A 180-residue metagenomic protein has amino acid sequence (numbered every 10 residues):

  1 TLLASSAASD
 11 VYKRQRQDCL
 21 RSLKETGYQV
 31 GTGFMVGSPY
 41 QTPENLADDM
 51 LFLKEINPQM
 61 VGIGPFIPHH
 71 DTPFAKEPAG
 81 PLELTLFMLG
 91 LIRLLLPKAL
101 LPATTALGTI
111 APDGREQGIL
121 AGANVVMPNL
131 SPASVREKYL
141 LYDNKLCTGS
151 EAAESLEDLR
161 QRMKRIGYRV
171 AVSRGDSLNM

Functional and structural regions predicted by a protein language model:
T1-A8, Y12: Single conserved hydrophobic/aromatic residue that forms the stacking wall/gate of nucleotide- or nucleobase-binding
D10-L23: Glycine-rich S-adenosyl-L-methionine
R16, T42, L46, T85: Aromatic/hydrophobic pocket-lining residues that form the small-molecule binding cavity in soluble enzyme cores
R21, E25, K54-E55: Acidic (Asp/Glu)-rich catalytic clusters
M35-M50, T105-P112: Active-site glycine- and acidic-residue-rich loops that bind and position anionic ligands or nucleotide-like cofactors
K54-M180: Auxiliary Fe-S-binding modules of radical SAM enzymes
